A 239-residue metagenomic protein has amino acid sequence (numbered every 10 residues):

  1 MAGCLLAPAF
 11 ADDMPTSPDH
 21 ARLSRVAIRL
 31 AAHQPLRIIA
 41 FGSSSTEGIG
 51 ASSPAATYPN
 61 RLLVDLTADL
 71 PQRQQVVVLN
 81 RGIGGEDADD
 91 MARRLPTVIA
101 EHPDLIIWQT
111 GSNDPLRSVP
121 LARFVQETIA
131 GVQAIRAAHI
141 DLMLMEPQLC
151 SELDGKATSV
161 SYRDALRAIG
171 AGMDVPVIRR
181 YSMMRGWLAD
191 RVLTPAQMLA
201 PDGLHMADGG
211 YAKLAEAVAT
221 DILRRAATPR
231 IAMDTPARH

Functional and structural regions predicted by a protein language model:
M1-L5: Bacterial N-terminal signal peptides
D12-R81, R94-H102: Serine-esterase "nucleophile elbow" of acetyl-processing enzymes
L63-Q75, E86-H239: Alpha-helical cap/lid subdomain in secreted, periplasmic, or secretory-pathway luminal O-acyl-processing enzymes
